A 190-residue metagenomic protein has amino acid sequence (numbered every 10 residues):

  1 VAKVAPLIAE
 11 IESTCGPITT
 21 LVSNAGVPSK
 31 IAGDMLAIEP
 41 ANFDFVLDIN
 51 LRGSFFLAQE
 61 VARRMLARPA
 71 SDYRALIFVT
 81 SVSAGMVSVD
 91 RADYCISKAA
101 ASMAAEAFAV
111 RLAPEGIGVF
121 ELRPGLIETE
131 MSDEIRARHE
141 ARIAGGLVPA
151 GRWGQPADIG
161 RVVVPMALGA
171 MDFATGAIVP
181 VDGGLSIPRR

Functional and structural regions predicted by a protein language model:
V4, A32-M35, E39-D44, A144: Substrate-binding pocket helix/loop in short-chain dehydrogenase/reductase
T19, L36-F55, I77, A101 (+1 more regions): Catalytic Tyr-X3-Lys loop
A32, V164, T175-R190: Short C-terminal tail/terminal secondary-structure segment of NAD(P)H-dependent dehydrogenase/reductase domains
A58, S97, A105: Active-site helix of classical SDR
R63, V110-R111, D172: Alpha-helical segment proximal to the catalytic Tyr-Lys
Y73, A113, G118, A174-G176: Short, small/polar-rich loop/turn modules that mediate ligand/substrate recognition or access, typified
S81: Residue(s) in the substrate-gating loop at a strand-loop-helix junction that position the organic substrate next
V148-I159: A conserved structural motif in NAD(P)-dependent oxidoreductases
